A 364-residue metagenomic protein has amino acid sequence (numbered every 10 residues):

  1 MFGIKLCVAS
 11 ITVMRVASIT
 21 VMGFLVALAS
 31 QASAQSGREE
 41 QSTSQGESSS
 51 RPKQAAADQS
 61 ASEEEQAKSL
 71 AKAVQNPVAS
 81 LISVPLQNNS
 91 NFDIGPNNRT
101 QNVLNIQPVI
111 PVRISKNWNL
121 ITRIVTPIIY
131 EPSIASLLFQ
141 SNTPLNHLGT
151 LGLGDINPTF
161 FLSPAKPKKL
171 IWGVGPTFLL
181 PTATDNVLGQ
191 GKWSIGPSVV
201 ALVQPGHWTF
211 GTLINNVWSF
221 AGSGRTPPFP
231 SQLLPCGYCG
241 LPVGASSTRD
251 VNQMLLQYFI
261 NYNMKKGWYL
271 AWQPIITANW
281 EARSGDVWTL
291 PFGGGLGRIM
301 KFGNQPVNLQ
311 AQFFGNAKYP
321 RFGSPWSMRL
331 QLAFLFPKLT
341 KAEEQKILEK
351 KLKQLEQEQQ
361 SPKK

Functional and structural regions predicted by a protein language model:
M1-M14: N-terminal secretory signal peptides that target proteins for export/translocation
S10-V13, V21, I195: Intrinsically disordered, low-complexity segments enriched in serine/proline and basic residues
R15-L28: Bacterial N-terminal signal peptides
S30-A34: Sec/Tat signal peptide C-region and signal peptidase I cleavage site
S36-K364: Transmembrane beta-barrel domains of Gram-negative outer membranes and organellar outer membranes
